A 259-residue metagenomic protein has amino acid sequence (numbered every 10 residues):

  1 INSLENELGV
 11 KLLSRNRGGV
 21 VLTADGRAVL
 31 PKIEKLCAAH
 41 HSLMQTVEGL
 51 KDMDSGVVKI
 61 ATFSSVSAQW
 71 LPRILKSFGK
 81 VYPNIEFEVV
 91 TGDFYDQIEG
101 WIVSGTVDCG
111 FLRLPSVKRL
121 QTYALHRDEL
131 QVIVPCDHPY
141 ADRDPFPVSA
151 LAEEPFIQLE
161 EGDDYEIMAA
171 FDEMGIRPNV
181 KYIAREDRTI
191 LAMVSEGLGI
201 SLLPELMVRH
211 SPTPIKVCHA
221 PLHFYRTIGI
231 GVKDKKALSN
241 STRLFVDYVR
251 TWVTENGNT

Functional and structural regions predicted by a protein language model:
E5-A24: A short LG(V/I)-centered, amphipathic sequence patch enriched for acidic residue(s) preceding the LG motif
E7-L8, V29-K51: Alpha-helical linker/hinge and terminal dimerization helices associated with HTH transcriptional regulators
D52, R119-L130, V134-F156, N240: Flexible hinge/capping segments at coil-to-helix
S55-V117, A184: Central regulatory/effector-binding core of bacterial HTH transcription factors
W70, K216-T259: A late-sequence structural motif
D93-I98, V103-V107, G162-K216: Hydrophobic hinge/microswitch elements
K118-A124, D128-E129, R188-K235: Beta-alpha-beta core module
Y140, E154-M174, L238-V246, N256-G257: Secondary-structure junction motif
